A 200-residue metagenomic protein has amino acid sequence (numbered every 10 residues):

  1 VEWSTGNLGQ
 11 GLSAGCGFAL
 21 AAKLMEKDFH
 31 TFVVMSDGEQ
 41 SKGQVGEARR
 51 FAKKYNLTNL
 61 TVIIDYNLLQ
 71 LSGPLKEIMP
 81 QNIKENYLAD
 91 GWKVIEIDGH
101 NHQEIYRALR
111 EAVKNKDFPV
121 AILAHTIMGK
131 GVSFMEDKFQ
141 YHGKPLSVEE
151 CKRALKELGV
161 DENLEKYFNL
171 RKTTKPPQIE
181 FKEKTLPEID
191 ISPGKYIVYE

Functional and structural regions predicted by a protein language model:
V1-F32, E165-E200: Thiamine diphosphate
V1-N115: Thiamine diphosphate
F32, F51, Y87, F134 (+2 more regions): Aromatic side chains
G38, G73, E77, I95-G99 (+3 more regions): Hydrophobic alpha-helical scaffolding
T61, E96, A121-L123, V198: Structured core elements
N86, W92, H102-I189: Glycine/aspartate-rich loop-and-adjacent alpha/beta segment that forms the canonical ThDP
